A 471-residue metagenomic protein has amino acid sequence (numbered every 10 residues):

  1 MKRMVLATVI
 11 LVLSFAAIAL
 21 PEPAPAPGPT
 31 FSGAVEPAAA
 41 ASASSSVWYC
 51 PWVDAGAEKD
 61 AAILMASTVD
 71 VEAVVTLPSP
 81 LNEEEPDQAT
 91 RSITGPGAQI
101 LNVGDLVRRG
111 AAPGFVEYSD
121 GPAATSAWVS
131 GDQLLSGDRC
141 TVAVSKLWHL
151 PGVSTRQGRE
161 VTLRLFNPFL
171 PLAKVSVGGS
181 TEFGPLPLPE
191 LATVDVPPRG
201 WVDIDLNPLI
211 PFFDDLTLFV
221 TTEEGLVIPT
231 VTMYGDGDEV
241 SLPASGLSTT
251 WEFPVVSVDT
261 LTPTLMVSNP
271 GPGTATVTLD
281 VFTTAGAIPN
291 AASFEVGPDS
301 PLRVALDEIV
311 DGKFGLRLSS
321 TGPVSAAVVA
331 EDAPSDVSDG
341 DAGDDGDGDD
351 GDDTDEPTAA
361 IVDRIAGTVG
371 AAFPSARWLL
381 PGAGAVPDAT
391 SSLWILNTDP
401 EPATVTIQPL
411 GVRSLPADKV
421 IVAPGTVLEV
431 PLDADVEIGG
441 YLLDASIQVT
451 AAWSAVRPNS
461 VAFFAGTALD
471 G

Functional and structural regions predicted by a protein language model:
K2-A24, V175, L218-V220, V277 (+3 more regions): Hydrophobic alpha-helical membrane segments, chiefly transmembrane helices and signal peptide h-regions, characterized
R3-L64, A123-P168, L226-P270, S325-T398 (+2 more regions): Conserved functional hotspot residues at active sites or interaction interfaces
A57-M65, V69-W128: Post-signal peptide N-terminal segment of secreted/secretory-pathway proteins
A62, A66-E84, L165-P187, T221-T222 (+2 more regions): Short acidic, flexible loop segments centered on an aromatic residue
P80-R109, P185-F213, G286-K313, V412-I438: Intrinsically disordered, low-complexity Pro/Gly/Ser/Thr-rich segments with frequent PxxP/GP/PP motifs and embedded
G97-S136, P168-F169, V202-D203, L209-D236 (+2 more regions): Hydrophobic, ordered structural segments
W148-P151, R156-R164, L170-D238, T250-F253: Solenoidal tandem-repeat scaffolds enriched in leucines and small polar residues
D203-T217, G235-D236, V240-N269, D280 (+2 more regions): Extended non-catalytic domains of envelope/secretory-pathway proteins
